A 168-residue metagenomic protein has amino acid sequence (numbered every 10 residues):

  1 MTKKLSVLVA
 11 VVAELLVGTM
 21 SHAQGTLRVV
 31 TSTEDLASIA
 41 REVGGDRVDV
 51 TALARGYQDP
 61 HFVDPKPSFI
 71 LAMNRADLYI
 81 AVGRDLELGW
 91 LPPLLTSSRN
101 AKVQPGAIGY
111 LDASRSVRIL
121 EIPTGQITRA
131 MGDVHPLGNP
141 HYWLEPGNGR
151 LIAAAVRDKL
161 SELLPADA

Functional and structural regions predicted by a protein language model:
M1-L5: Positively charged n-region of N-terminal signal peptides that target proteins for export
S6-G18: Bacterial N-terminal signal peptides
A23-A168: Extracytoplasmic metal-acquisition and chelation regions
